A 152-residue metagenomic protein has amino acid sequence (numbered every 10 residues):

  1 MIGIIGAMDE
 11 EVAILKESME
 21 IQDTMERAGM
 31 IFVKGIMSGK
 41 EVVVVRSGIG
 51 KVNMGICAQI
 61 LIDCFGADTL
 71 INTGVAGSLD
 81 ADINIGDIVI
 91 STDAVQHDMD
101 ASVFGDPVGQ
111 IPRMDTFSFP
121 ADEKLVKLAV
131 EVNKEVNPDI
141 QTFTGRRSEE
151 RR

Functional and structural regions predicted by a protein language model:
M1-G3: Extreme N-terminal starter segment of soluble prokaryotic enzymes
E11-L15, N53: Short N-terminal binding/cap micro-motifs at the start of the first secondary-structure element
I14-E20, M37-K40: A short, Lys/Arg-enriched amphipathic alpha-helix followed by its capping loop at the start of a domain
M25-R152: Glycine-rich phosphate- or other oxyanion-binding loops that anchor nucleotides, phosphorylated ligands
